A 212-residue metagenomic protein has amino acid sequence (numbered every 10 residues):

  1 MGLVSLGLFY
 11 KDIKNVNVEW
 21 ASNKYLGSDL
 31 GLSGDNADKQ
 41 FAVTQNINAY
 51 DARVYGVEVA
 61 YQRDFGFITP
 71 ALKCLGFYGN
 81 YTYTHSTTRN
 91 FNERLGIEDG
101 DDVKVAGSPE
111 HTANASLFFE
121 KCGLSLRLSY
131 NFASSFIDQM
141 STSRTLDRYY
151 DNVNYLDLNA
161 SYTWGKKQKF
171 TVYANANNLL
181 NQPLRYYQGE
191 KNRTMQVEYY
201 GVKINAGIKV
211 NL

Functional and structural regions predicted by a protein language model:
M1-V4, L8-T44, N131-S143, N177-N192: Surface-exposed extracellular loop regions of Gram-negative outer-membrane beta-barrel proteins, predominantly
M1-V4, V16-A21, V43, I47 (+7 more regions): Extended aliphatic helical segments
Y10-D12, S22, L30-I137: Gram-negative outer-membrane beta-barrel transporters
K73-Y83, D102-L212: Conserved C-terminal beta-signal and adjacent last beta-strands/turns of outer-membrane beta-barrel proteins
